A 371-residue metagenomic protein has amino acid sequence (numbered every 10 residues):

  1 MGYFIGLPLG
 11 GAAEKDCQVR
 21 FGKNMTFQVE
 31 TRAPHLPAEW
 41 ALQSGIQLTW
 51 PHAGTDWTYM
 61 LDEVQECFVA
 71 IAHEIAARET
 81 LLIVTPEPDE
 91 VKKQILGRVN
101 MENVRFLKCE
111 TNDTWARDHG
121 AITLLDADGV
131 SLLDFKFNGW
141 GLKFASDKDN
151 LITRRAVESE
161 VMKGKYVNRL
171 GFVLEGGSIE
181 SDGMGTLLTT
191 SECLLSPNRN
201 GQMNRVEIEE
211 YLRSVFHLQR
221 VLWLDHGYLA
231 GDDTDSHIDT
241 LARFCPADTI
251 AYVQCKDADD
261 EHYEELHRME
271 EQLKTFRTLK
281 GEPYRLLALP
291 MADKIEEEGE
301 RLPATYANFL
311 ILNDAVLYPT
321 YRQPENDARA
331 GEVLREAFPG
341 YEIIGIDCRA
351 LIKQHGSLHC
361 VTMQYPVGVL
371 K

Functional and structural regions predicted by a protein language model:
G2, G6, G10-G11, G22: Residue-identity detector for glycine
F21-K371: The feature marks the mature, well-folded catalytic cores of soluble enzymes
